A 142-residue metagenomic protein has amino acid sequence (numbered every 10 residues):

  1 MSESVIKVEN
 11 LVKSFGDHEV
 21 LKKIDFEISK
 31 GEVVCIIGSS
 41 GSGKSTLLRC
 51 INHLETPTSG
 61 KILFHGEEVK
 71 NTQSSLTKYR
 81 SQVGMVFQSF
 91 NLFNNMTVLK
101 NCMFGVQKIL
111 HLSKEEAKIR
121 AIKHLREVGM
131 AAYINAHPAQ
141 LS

Functional and structural regions predicted by a protein language model:
E3-S142: ABC family nucleotide-binding domain
